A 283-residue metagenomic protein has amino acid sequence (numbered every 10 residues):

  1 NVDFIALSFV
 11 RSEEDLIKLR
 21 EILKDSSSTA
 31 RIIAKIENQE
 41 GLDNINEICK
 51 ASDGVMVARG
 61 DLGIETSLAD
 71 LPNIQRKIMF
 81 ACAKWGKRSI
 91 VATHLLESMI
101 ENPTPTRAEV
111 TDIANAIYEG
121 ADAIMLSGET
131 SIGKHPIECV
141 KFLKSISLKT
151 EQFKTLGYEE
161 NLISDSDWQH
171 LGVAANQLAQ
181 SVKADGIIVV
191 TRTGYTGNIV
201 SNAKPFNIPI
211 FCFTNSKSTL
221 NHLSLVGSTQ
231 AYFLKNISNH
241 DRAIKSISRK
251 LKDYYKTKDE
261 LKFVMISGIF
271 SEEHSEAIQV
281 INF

Functional and structural regions predicted by a protein language model:
N1-F283: Non-catalytic helical/linker scaffolds that mediate oligomerization, partner binding, and domain coupling around large
